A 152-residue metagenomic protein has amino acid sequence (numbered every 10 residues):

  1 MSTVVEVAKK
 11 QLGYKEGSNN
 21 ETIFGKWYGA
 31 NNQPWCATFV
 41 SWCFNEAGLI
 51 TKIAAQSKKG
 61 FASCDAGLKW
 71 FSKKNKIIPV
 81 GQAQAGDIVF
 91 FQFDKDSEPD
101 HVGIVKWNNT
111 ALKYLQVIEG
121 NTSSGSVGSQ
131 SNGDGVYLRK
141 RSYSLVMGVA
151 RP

Functional and structural regions predicted by a protein language model:
M1-A54: N-terminal capping segments
S2-E6, K69, G81, S144: Generic alpha-helical secondary structure signal
T3, E21, K76, D100-V102 (+3 more regions): Residue-level marker of intrinsically disordered, low-complexity segments enriched for small/polar residues
F39, Q92, H101, M147-P152: Secondary-structure boundary/capping motif
I50-V127: ...with weaker cross-activation on analogous glycine-rich loops/strands in unrelated enzymes
T110-P152: Active-site signature of cysteine proteases
